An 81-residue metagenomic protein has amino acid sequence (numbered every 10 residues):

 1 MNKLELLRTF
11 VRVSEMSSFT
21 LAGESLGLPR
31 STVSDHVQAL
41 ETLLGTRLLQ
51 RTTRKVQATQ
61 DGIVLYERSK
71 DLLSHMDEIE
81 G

Functional and structural regions predicted by a protein language model:
K3, P29-R30: Short coil turns linking two alpha-helices in DNA-binding domains
L6-V13, L65, L72: Short alpha-helical "packing" element that flanks the helix-turn-helix/winged-helix DNA-binding module
R12-G27: Short helix-boundary/capping micro-motifs
E24, T42, I63: Alpha-helical residues within the helix-turn-helix
H36-A39: Residues within the DNA-recognition helix of helix-turn-helix
E41-A58: A short LG(V/I)-centered, amphipathic sequence patch enriched for acidic residue(s) preceding the LG motif
L43, R68-G81: Alpha-helical linker/hinge and terminal dimerization helices associated with HTH transcriptional regulators
